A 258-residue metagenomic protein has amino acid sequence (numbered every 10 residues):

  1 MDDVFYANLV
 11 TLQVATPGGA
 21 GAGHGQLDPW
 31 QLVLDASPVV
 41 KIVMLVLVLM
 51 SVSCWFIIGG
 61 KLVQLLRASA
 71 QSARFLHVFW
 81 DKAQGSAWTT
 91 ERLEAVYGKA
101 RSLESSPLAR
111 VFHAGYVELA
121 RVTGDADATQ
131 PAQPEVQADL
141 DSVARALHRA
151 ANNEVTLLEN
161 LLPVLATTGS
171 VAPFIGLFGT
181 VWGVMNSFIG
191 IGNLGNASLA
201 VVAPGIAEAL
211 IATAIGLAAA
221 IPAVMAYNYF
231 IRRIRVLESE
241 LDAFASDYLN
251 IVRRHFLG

Functional and structural regions predicted by a protein language model:
M1-D35, N196: Short, strongly hydrophobic alpha-helical membrane anchors
G25-V52, L210-A214: Hydrophobic single transmembrane helices highlighted by the model
V39-D81: Transmembrane alpha-helix/interfacial motif
A68-F174, N186-S198, M225-G258: Predominantly long cytosolic amphipathic alpha-helical stalk/bundle segments
L177-I211: Helix-loop-helix
A209-A223: Hydrophobic alpha-helical transmembrane segments of polytopic membrane proteins
